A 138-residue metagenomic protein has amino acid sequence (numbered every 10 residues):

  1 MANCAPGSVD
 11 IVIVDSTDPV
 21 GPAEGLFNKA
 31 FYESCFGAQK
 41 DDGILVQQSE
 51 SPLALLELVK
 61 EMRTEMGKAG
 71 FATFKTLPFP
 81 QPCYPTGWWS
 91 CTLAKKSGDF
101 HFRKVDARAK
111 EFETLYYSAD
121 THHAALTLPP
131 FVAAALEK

Functional and structural regions predicted by a protein language model:
A2-I13: A short acidic, Gly/Pro-enriched loop at the edge of an enzyme's catalytic core that lines a small-molecule cofactor
D18-P19, E50-L55, P82: Short "lid" loop at the C-terminus of a central beta-strand within the Rossmann-like core of SAM-dependent
P19-F27: Glycine/threonine-rich flexible loop motifs
F27-D41, G67: A short glycine-rich, Lys/Arg-flanked "PGG" loop and its adjoining helix->strand segment in the class I
D42-S49: Conserved beta-strand signature within the Rossmann-like core of class I S-adenosyl-L-methionine
Q48, F71-P82: Conserved S-adenosyl-L-methionine
E57-G70: Short alpha-helix
T64, T86-K138: SAM/dcSAM-binding transferase cores
